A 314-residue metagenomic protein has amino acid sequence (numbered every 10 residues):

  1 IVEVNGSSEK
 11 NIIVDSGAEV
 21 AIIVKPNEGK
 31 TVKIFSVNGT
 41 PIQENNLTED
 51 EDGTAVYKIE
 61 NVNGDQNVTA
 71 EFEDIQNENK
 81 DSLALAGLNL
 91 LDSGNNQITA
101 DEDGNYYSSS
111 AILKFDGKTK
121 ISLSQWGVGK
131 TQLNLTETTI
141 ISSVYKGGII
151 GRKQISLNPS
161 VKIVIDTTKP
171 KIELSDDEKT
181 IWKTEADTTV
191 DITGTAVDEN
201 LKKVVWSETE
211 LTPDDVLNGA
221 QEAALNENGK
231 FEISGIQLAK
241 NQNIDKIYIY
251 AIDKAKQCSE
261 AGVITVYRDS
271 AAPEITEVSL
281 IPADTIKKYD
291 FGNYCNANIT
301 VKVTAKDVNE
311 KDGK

Functional and structural regions predicted by a protein language model:
K10-I12, I59-E60, E102-G104, T119-G151 (+6 more regions): Serine/threonine-rich, repeat-prone extracellular segments and beta-strand-based repeat modules of secreted/surface
I12-S16, Q97-S109, K179-T188, D284-A297: Short, solvent-exposed loop/linker segments at the N-terminal edge of repeated beta-sheet extracellular domains
G17-E19, N63-D65, S110, T136-I140 (+2 more regions): Extracellular Ig-like/FN3 beta-sandwich strand-entry sites
E19-Y57, K120-V128, G148-S156, L201 (+1 more regions): Surface-exposed interfaces of beta-sheet-rich extracellular modules
V24, F72, Y145-G147, A251-D253 (+1 more regions): Conserved structural position at the C-terminal beta-strand of extracellular beta-sandwich adhesion modules
P26-E28, F115-I121, G194-N200, D253 (+1 more regions): Extracellular acidic, Ser/Thr/Pro-rich low-complexity tracts
D52-E78: Conserved "repeat-terminator" motif of extracellular CCP/Sushi domains
I75-D81, P159-E173, I264-I275: Flexible, low-complexity linkers/stalks enriched in Thr/Pro that connect modular domains
